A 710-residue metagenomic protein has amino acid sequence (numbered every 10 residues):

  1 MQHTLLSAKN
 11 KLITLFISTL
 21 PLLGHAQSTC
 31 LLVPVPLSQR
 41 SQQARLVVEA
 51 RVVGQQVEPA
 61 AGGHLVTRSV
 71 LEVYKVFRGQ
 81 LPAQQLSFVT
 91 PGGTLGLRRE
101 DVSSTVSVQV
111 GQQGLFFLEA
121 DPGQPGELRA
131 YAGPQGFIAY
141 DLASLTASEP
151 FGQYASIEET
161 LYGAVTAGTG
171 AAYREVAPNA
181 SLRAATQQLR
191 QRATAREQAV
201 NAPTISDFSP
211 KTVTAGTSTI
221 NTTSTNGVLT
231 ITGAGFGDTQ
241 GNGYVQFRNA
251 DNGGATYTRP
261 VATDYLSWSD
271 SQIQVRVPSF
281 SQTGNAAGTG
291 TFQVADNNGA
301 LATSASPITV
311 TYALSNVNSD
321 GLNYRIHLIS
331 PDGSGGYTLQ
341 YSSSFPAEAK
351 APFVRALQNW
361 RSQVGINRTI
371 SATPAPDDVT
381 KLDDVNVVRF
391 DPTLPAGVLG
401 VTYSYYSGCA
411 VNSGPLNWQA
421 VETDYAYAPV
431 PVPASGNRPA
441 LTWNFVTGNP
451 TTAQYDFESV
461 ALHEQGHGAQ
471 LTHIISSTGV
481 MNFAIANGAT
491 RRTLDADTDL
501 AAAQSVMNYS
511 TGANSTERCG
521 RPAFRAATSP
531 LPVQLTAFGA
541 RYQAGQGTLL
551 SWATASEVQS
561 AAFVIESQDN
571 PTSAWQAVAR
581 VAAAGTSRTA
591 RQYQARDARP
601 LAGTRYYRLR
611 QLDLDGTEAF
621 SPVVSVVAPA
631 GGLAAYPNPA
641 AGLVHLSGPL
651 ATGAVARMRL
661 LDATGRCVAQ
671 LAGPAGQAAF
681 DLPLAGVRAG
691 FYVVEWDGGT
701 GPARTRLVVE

Functional and structural regions predicted by a protein language model:
A26, A195-E197, G299-E348, T393-Q419 (+1 more regions): Disordered inhibitory propeptide/activation segment of secreted metzincin zinc metalloprotease zymogens, centered on
Q27-D141: Basic, polyanion-binding surface patches
V73-V76, L95, K350-G468, T472: Metzincin-family zinc-dependent endopeptidase catalytic domain
R98-T204, H645, A654-A656, V668 (+1 more regions): Netrin-like (NTR/C345C) domain of secreted extracellular proteins
S148, Y154, L614-Y636, S647 (+4 more regions): C-terminal tail/sorting-segment detector
L189-F247, N252, T256-R259, N285 (+1 more regions): Beta-strand/beta-sandwich contexts
F524-G632: Short, compositionally biased serine/threonine- and acidic-rich segments at solvent-exposed termini, linkers, or domain
A582-Y606, P674-G699: Short, surface-exposed loop/turn motifs with a glycine/proline- and acidic-biased composition
